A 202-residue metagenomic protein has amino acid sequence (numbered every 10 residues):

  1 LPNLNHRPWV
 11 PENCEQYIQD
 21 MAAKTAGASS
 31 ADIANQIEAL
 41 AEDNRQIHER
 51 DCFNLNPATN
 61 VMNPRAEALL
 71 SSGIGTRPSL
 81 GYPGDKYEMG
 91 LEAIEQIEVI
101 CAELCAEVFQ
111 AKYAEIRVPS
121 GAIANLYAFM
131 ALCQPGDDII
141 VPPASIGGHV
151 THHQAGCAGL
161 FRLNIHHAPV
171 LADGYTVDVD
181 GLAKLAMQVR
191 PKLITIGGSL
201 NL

Functional and structural regions predicted by a protein language model:
L4-D85: N-terminal "arm"/small-domain region of PLP-dependent enzymes with the aminotransferase-like
A26, S30, A34, T59-E67 (+7 more regions): Generic structural signal for well-ordered, non-membrane alpha-helical segments in soluble metabolic enzymes
E49-D51, V108-K112, Q188-T195: Short, surface-exposed connector motifs at secondary-structure boundaries
P78-A122: Conserved N-terminal alpha-helix of the aminotransferase class I/II PLP-enzyme fold
A111-Y127, A131-D137, V141, H149-V150: Glycine-rich active-site/cofactor-binding loop and its immediate structural neighborhood
L132-K192: PLP-dependent aminotransferase-like
I196-L202: Active-site core of PLP-dependent enzymes with the aminotransferase class I/II
